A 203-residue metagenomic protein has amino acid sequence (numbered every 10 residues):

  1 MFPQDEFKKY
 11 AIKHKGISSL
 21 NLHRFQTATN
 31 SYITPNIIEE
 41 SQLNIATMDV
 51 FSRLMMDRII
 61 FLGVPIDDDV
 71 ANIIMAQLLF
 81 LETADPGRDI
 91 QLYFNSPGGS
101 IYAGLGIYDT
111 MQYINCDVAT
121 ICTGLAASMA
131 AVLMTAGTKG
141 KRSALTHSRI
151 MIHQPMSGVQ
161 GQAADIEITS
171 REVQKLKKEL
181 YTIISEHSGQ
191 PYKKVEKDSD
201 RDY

Functional and structural regions predicted by a protein language model:
M1-Y203: Terminal-region recognition feature
